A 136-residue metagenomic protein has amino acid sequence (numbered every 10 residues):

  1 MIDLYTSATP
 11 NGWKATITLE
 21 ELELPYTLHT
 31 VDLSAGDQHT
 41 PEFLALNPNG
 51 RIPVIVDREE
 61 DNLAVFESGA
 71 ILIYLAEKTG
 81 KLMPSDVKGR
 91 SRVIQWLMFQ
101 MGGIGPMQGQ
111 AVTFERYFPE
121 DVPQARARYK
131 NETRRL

Functional and structural regions predicted by a protein language model:
M1-R128: GST-like domain detector, emphasizing the conserved glutathione-binding G-site in the N-terminal thioredoxin-like
A127-L136: Amphipathic alpha-helical packing segments from all-alpha helical-bundle domains
